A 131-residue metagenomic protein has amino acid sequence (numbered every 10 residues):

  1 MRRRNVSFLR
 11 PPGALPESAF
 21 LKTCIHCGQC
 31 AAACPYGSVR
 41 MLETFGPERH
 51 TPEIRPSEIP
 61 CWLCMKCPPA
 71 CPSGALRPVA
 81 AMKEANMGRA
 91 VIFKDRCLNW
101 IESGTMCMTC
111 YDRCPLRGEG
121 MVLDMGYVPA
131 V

Functional and structural regions predicted by a protein language model:
M1-V131: Non-ligating segments of multi-cofactor redox enzymes
